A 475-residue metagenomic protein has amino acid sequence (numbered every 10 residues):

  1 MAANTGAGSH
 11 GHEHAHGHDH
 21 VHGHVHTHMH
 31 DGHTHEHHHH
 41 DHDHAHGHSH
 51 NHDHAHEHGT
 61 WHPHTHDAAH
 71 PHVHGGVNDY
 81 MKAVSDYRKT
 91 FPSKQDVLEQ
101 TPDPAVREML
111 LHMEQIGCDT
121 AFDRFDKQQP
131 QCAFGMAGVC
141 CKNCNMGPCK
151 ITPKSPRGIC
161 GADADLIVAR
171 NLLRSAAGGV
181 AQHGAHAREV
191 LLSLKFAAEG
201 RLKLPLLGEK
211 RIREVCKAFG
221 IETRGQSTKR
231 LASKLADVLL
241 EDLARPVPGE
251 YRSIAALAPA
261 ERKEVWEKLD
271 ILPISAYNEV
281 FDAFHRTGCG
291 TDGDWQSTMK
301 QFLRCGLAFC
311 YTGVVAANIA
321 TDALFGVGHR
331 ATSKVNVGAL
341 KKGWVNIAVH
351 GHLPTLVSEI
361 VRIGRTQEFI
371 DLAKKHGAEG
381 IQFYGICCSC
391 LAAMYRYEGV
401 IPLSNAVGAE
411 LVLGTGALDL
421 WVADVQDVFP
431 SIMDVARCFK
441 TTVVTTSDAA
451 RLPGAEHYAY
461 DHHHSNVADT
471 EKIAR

Functional and structural regions predicted by a protein language model:
A2-G75: Histidine-centered metal-binding segments
H70-R475: Metallocofactor- and cofactor-centric catalytic cores in central/energy metabolism, strongly enriched
